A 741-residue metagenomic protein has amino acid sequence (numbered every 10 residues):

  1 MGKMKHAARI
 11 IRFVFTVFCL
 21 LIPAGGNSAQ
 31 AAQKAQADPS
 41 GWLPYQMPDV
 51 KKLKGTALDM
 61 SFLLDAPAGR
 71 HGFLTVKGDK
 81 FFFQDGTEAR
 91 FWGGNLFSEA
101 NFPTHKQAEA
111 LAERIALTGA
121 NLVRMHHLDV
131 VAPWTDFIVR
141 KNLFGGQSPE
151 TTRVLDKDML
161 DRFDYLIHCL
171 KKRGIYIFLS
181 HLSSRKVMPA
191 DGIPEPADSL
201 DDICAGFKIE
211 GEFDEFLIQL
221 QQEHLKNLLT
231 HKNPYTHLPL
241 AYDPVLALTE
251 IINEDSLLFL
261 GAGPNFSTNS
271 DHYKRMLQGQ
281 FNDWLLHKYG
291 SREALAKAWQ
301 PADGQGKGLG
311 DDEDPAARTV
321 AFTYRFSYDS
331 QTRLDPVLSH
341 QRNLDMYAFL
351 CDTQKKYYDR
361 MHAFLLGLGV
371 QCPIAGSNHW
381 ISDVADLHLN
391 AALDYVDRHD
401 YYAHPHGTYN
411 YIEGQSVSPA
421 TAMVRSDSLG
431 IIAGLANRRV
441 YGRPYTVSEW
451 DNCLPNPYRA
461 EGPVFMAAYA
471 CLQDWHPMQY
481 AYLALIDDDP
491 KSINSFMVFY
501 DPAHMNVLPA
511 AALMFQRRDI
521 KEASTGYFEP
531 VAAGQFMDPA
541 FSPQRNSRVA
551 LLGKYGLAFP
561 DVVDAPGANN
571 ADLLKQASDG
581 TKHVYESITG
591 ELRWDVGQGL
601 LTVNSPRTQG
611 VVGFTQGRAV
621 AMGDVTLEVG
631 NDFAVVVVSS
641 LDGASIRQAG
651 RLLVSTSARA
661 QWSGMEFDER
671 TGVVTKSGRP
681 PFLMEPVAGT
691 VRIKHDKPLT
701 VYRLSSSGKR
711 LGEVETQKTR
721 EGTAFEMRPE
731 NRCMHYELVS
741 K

Functional and structural regions predicted by a protein language model:
M1-I10: N-terminal secretory signal peptides that target proteins for export/translocation
R12-A24: Bacterial N-terminal signal peptides
G26-A31: Boundary at the C-terminal end of the N-terminal hydrophobic targeting segment
A32-R70: N-terminal pre-domain segments of enzymes
P67-Q84, E88-A363, G367-L393: Active-site mouth of glycoside hydrolases
T230-H231, Q354-G376, I381-A403, V417-H583: Catalytic-core region of carbohydrate-active enzymes that cleave or remodel glycosidic bonds
A512, Q516-R517, K521-R703, R720: Long, low-hydrophobicity ectodomains and other hydrophilic envelope-associated domains
V637-V638, E721-K741: C-terminal beta-strand-rich structural cap/linker in extracellular carbohydrate-active enzymes
